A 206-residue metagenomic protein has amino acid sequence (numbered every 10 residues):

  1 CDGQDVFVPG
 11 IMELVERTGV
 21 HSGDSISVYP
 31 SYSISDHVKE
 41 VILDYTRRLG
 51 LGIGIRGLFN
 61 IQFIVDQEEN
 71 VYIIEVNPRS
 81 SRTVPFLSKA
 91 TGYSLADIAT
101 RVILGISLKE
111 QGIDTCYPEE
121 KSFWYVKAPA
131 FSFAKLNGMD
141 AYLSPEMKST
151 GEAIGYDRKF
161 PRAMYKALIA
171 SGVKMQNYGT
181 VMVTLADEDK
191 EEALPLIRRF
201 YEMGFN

Functional and structural regions predicted by a protein language model:
C1-E188, L194: ATP-dependent carboxylate activation and anion-phosphoryl transfer catalytic cores that bind Mg-ATP to form
Y201: Anion (oxyanion) recognition and catalysis
F205-N206: Short internal beta-strands
